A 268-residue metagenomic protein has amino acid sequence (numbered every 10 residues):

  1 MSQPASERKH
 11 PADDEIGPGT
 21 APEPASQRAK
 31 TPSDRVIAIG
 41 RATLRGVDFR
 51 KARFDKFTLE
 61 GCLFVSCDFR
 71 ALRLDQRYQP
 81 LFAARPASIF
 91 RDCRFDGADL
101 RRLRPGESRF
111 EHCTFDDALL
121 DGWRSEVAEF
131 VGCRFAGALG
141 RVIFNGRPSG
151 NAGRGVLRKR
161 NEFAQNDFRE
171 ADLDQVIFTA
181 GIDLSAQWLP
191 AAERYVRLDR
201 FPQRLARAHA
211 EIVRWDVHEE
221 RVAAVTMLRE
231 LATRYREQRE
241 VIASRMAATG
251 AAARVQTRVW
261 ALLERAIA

Functional and structural regions predicted by a protein language model:
S2-R207: Tandem repeat scaffolds
A191-A268: Long, ordered, amphipathic alpha-helical scaffolds
